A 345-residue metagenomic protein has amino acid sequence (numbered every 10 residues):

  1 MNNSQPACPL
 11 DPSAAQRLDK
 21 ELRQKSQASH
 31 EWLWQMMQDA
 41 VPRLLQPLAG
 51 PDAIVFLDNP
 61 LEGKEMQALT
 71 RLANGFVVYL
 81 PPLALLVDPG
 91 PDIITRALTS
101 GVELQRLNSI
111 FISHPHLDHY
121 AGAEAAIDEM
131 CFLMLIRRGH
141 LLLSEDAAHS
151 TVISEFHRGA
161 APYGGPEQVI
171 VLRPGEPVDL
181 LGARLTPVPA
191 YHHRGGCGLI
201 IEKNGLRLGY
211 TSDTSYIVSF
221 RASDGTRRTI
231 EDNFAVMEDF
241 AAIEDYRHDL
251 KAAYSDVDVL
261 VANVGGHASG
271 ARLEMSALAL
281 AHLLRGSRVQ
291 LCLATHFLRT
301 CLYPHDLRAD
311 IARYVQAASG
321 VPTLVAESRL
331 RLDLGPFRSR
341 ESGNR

Functional and structural regions predicted by a protein language model:
N2-E103, I170-A252, L330-R345: Core dinuclear metal-dependent hydrolase active-site scaffold
Q16, V218-L330: Cap/insert and terminal regions of metallo-dependent hydrolase folds
A49, V102-Q105, G164, L181-A183 (+3 more regions): Structured loop/turn residues at beta-strand edges in well-structured enzyme cores
D52, L107-N108, R137-H140, P166-Q168 (+1 more regions): Residue-level recognition of the N-termini of beta-strands and the immediately preceding loop/turn
L86-G90, L107-D118, S144, G209-T214 (+3 more regions): Active-site neighborhood of phospho(di)ester-bond hydrolases with catalytic His/Asp-centered motifs
P91-L142, Y254-V261: Active-site metal-binding motif and surrounding structural segment of the metallo-beta-lactamase
A121-M130, I153-S154, L302-A312: Metal-dependent catalytic neighborhoods of phosphoester/phosphodiester hydrolases
L135-R137, E145-V171: Active-site neighborhood of divalent metal-dependent phosphoester bond hydrolases
